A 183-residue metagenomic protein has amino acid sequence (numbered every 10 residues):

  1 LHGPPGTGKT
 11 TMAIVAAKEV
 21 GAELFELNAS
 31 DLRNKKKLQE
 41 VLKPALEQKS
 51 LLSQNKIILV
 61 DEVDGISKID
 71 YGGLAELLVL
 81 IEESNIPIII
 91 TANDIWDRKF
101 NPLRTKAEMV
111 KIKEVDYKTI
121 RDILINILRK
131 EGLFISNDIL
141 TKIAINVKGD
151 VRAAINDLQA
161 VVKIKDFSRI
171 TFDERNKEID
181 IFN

Functional and structural regions predicted by a protein language model:
L1-L27: Walker A/P-loop
V20-N183: Non-catalytic interfacial helical region
